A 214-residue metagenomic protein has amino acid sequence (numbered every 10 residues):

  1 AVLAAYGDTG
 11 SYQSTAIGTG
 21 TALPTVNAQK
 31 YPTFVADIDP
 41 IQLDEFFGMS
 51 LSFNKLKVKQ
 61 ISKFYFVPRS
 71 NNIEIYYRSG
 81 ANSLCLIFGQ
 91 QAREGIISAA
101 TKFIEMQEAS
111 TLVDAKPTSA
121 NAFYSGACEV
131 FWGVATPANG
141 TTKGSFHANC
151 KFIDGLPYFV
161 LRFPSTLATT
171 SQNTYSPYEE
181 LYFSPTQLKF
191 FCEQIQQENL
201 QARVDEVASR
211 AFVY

Functional and structural regions predicted by a protein language model:
V2-Y214: Positively charged, low-complexity terminal tracts and the immediately adjacent first secondary-structure elements
